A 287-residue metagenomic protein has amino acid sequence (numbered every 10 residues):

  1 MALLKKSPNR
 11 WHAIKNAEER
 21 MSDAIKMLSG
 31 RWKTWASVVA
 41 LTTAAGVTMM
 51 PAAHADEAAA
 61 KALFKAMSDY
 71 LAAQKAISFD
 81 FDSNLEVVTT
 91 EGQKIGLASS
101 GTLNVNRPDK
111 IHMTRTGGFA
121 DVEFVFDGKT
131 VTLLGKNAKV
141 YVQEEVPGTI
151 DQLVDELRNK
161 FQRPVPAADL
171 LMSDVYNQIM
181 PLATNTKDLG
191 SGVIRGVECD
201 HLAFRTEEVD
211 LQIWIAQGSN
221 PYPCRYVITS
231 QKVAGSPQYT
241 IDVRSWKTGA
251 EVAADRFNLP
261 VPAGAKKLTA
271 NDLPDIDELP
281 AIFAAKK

Functional and structural regions predicted by a protein language model:
S7-V39: Bacterial N-terminal signal peptides that target proteins for export
S37-T48: Bacterial N-terminal signal peptides
M49-A55: Sec/Tat signal peptide C-region and signal peptidase I cleavage site
A55-L63, A72, E91, L134-C199 (+3 more regions): Flexible, processing/modification-adjacent segments and terminal tails in exported/periplasmic/extracellular proteins
E57-A58, D82-N84, T132-L133, V142 (+1 more regions): Gly/Pro-enriched, hydrophobic low-complexity segments that function as extracytoplasmic propeptides/linkers
A58-V140, P221: N-terminal mature ectodomain segment of secretory-pathway/periplasmic proteins
T90, V122-F126, G135, Q143-V146 (+4 more regions): A short, polar/proline- and glycine-enriched secondary-structure boundary/capping micro-motif
